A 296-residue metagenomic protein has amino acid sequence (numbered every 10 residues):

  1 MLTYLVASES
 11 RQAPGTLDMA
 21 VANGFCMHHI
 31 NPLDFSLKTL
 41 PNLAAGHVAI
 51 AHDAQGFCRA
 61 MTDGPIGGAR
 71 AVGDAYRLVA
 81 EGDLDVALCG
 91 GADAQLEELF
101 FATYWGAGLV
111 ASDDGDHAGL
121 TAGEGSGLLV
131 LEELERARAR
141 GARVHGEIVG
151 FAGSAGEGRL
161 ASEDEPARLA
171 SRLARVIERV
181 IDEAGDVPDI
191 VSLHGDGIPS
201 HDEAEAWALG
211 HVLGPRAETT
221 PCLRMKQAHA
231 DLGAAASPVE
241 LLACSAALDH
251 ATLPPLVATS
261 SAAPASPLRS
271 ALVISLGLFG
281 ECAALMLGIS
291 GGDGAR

Functional and structural regions predicted by a protein language model:
M1-G56, E203-P215: Active-site-proximal gating segment of KS-fold condensing enzymes and close homologs
M1-L5, D74, R172-V187, V212 (+1 more regions): Conserved active-site "lid/cap" helical segment
Q12-I30, G73, R77, A92-R140 (+1 more regions): Glycine-/small-residue-rich "gating" segment that lines the acyl/pantetheine channel and substrate pocket
A22-D34, Q55-G73, D113-G123, V149-D164 (+3 more regions): Cysteine-centered functional microenvironments
P41-A54, C58-G90, T121-A142, D231-P254 (+1 more regions): Active-site-proximal alpha-helical scaffold in enzymes
L84-C89, H145, I190, A271-S275 (+1 more regions): Short glycine-aspartate micro-motif
A94-D113, G153-R175, D196-H211, A235-A243 (+2 more regions): Active-site-adjacent elements of ketosynthase-type condensing enzymes
S112-I190, F279, S290-R296: Condensing-enzyme catalytic core mediating Claisen C-C bond formation in acyl metabolism
